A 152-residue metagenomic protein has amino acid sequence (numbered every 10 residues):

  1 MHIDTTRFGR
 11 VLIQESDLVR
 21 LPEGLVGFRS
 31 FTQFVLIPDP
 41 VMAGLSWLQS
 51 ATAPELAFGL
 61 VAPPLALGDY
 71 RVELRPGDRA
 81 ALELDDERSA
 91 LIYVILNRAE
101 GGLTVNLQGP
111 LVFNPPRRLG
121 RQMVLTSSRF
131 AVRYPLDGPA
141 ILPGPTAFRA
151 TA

Functional and structural regions predicted by a protein language model:
M1-G68, E87-A152: Long, compositionally biased stretches
Y70-G77: Short beta-strand-centered segments at strand-helix junctions
L82-D85: A short glycine-leucine-enriched loop at secondary-structure breakpoints that most characteristically corresponds
